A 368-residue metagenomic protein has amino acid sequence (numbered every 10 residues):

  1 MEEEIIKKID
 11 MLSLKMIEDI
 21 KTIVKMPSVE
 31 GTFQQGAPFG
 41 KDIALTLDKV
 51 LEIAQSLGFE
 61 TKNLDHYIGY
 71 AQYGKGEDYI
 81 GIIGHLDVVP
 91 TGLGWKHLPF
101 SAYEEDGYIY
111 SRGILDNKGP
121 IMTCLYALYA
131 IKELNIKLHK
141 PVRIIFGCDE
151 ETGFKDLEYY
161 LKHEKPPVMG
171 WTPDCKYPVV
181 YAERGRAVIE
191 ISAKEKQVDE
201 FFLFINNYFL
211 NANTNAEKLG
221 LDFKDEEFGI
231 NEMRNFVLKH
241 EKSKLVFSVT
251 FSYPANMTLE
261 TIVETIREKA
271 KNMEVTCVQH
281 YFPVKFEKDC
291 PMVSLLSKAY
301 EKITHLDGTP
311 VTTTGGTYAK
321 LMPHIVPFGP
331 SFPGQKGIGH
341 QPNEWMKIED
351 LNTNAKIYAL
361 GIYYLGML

Functional and structural regions predicted by a protein language model:
E2-I109: Acidic/His- and Gly-rich active-site-bordering loop/insert found across diverse amide/peptide-bond hydrolases
K8-K15, D19-M26, K49-L57, A130 (+6 more regions): Generic non-transmembrane alpha-helical segments
Y79-P141, F146, Q341-E344, I348-T353: Active-site metal-coordination/substrate-binding segment of hydrolases, especially metallo-dependent peptidases
L86-V88, I145-T152, D174-Y177, F332: Acidic, glycine-rich active-site loops and adjacent beta-strand->loop/helix elements that engage anionic groups
E150-E151, K155-E264: Midchain, well-structured core segments that form catalytic/ion-binding scaffolds
N207-D222, P283-I325: Active-site-adjacent substrate-binding region of metalloamidase/peptidase-like peptide-processing proteins
R234-K239, F247-A255, E274-V293, T313-G316: A short beta-alpha structural unit
A299, T304-L368: Zn-dependent metallopeptidase/amidohydrolase metal-coordination segment
